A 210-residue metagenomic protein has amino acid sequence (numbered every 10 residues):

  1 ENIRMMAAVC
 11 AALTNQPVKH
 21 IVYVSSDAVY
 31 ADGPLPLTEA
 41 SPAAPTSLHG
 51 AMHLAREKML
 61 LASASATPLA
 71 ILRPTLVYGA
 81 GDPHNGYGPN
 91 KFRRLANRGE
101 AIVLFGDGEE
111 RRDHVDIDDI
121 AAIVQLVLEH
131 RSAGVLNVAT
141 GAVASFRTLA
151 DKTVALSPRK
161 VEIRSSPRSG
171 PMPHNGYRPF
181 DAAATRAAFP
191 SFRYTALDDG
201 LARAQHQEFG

Functional and structural regions predicted by a protein language model:
A7-L48: Conserved Rossmann-fold NAD(P)-dependent oxidoreductase catalytic core, especially the SDR/UDP-sugar
T14, D32-P34, G81-P83, H114 (+1 more regions): Short glycine-/acidic-enriched loop or helix-start segments at secondary-structure transitions that form or flank
L48, M52-A55: Active-site helix of classical SDR
K58-R111, I117: NAD(P)-dependent short-chain dehydrogenase/reductase
E100, F105-G108, R112-G210: C-terminal substrate-binding subdomain of Rossmann-fold SDR/epimerase-dehydratase oxidoreductases
